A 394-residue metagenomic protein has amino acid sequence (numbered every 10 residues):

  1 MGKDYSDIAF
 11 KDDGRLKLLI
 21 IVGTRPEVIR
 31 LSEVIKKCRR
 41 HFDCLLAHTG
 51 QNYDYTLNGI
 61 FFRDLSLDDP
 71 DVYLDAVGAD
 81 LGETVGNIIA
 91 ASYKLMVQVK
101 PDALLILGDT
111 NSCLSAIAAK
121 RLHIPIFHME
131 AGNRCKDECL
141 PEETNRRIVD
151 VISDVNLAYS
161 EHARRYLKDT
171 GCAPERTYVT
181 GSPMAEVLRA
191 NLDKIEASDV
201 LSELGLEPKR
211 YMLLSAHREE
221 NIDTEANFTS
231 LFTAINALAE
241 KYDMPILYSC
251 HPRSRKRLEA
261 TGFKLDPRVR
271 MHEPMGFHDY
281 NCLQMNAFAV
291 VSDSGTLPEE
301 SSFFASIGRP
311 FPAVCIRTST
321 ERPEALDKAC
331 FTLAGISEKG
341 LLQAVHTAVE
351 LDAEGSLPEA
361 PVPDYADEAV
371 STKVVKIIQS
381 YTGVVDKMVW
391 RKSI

Functional and structural regions predicted by a protein language model:
M1-M244, S254-I394: Nucleotide-activated sugar donor-binding and catalytic core shared by glycosyltransferases and related lipid-linked
